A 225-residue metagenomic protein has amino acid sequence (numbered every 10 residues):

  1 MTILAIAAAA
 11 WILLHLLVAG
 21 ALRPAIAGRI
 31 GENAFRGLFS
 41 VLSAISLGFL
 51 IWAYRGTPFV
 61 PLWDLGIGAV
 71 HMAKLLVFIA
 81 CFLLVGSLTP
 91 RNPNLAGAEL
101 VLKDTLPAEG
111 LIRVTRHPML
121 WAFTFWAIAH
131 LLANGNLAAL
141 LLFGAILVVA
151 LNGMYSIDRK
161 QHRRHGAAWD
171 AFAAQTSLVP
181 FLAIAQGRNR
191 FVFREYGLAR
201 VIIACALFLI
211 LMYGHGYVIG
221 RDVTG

Functional and structural regions predicted by a protein language model:
M1-L13: Hydrophobic transmembrane alpha-helical segments in integral membrane proteins
L4-I6, G37, M72-K74, F78 (+2 more regions): Hydrophobic alpha-helical transmembrane segments
L16-F35: Membrane-interface helix-loop junction between the first two transmembrane segments
F39-I112: Portal/gating segments that form or line small-molecule/metal binding sites
P107-M119, A183-A204: Loop-to-transmembrane boundary segments
I112-A167: A contiguous pocket-lining binding segment that forms or flanks enzyme active sites
K160-E195: Membrane-proximal soluble regions of multi-pass membrane proteins
L209-G225: Juxtamembrane boundary at the C-terminal end of a transmembrane helix
